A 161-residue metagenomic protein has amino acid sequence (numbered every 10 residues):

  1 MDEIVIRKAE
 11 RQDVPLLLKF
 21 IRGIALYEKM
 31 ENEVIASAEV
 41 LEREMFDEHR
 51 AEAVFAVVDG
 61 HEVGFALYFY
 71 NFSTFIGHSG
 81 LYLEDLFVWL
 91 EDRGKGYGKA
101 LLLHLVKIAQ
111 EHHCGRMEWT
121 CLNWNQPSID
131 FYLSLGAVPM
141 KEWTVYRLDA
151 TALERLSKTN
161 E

Functional and structural regions predicted by a protein language model:
V5-K19: A short beta-loop-alpha structural element at the N-terminal edge of CoA-dependent acyl/N-acetyltransferase catalytic
L18-R43: Conserved GNAT-fold acetyl-CoA-binding loop/helix
R43-F55, Y82: A short helix-loop-beta-strand connector motif used in the catalytic cores of GNAT acetyltransferases and, in some
F55, H61-F69: Conserved beta-strand in the GNAT
D92, G96-H104: Conserved acetyl-CoA pyrophosphate-binding loop and the N-cap/start of the following alpha-helix in GNAT-like
K99, N123-E142: Conserved active-site alpha-helix within GNAT-family acetyltransferase domains
Q110-T120: Conserved GNAT acetyl-CoA-binding A-motif
W119-S128, R147-A150: Conserved beta-strand-loop-alpha-helix junction that forms the acyl-donor binding cleft
